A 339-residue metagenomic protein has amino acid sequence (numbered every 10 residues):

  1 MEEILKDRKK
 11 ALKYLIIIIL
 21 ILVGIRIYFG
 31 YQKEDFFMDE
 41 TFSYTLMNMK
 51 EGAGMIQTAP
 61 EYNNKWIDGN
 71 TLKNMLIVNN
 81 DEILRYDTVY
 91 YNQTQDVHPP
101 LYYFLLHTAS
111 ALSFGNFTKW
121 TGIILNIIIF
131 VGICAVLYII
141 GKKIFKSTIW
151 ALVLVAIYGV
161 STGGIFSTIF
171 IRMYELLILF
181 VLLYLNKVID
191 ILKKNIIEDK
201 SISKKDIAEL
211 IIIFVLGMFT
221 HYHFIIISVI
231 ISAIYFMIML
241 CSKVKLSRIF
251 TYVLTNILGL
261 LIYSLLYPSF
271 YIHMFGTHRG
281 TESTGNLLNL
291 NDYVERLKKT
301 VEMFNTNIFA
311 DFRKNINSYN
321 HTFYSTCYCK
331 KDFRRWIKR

Functional and structural regions predicted by a protein language model:
D7-K10, Y138-I149, D199-K204, L240-L254 (+1 more regions): Membrane-interface helix-loop-helix junctions at transmembrane boundaries of multi-pass membrane enzymes, predominantly
K10-I77, L258-Y271: Transmembrane signal-anchor helices characteristic of membrane glycosylation enzymes that use polyprenol
I27, P100-Y103, G115-I123, I127-F130 (+2 more regions): Aromatic- and kink-enriched transmembrane "portal" helix at the membrane-lumen/periplasm boundary that abuts
N48-H98, L106, S110-G115, K119: Interfacial juxtamembrane loops and adjacent helix segments that form the catalytic/substrate-binding surfaces
T108, V136, A156-V160, G164 (+3 more regions): Specific aromatic-rich, kink-prone transmembrane helix
T121-F145, L183: Transmembrane-helix motifs of polytopic, lipid-linked glycan transferases
L154, S203-Y222, N256-L258: Membrane-interface alpha helices of multi-pass inner-membrane proteins
I226, I230, M237-I238, R248-V301 (+2 more regions): Membrane-lumen/periplasm interface segments of specific transmembrane helices in polyprenyl phosphate-linked
